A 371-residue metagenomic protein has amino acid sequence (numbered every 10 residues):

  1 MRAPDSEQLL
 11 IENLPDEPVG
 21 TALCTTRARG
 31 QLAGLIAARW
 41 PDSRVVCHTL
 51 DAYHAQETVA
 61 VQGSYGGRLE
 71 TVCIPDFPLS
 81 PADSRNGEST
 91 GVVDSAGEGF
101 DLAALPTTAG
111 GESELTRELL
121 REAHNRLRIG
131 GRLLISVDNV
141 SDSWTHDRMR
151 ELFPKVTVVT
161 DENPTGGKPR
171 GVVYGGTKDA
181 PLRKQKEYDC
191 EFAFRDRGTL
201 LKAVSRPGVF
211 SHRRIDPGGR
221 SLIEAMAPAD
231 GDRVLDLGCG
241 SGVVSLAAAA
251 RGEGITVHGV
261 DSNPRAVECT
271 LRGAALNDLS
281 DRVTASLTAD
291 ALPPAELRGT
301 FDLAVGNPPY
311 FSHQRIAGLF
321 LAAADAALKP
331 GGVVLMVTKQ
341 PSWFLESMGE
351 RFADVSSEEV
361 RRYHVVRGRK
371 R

Functional and structural regions predicted by a protein language model:
M1-E17, G166-R233: SAM-dependent Rossmann-like transferase core, predominantly class I methyltransferases with a strong bias toward
R2-P78, P217-G306: Conserved SAM/SAH cofactor-binding pocket of Class I
I36, A123-H124, A248, A324 (+1 more regions): Class I S-adenosylmethionine-dependent transferase superfamily signal
S64, V72-G99, A324: Intrinsically disordered, low-complexity terminal tails and inter-domain linkers enriched for S/T/G/P/D/E
D101-S113, L237-S245, F301-H313: Conserved proline-anchored active-site loop of SAM-dependent methyltransferases that bridges a beta-strand
R117-I129, F320-P330: A short glycine-rich, Lys/Arg-flanked "PGG" loop and its adjoining helix->strand segment in the class I
G130-D138, G331-T338: Conserved beta-strand signature within the Rossmann-like core of class I S-adenosyl-L-methionine
L152-D196, Q340-R371: Class I S-adenosyl-L-methionine
